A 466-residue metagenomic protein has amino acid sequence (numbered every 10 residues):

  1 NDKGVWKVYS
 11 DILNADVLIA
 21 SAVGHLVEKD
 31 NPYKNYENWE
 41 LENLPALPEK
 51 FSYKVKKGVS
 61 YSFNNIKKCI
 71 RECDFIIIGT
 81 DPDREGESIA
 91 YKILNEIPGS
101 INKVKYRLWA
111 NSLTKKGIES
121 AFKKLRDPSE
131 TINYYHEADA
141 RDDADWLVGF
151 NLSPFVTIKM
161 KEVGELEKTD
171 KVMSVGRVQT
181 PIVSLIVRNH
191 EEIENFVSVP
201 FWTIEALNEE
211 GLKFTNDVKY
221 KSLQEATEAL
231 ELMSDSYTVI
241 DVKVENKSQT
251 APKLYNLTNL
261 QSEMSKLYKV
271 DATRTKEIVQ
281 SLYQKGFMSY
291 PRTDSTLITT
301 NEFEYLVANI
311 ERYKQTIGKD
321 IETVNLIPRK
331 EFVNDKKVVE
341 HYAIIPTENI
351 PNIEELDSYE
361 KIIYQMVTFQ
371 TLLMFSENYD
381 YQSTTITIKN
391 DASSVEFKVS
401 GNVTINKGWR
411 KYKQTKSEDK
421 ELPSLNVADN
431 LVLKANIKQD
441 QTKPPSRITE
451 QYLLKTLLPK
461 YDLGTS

Functional and structural regions predicted by a protein language model:
N1, P291, N325, Y379-S383 (+1 more regions): GHKL-family ATPase ATP-binding module
N1-F150: Intrinsically disordered, low-complexity regulatory segments
I12-K56, E165, T169-Q280, Q284 (+2 more regions): Long, highly charged, low-complexity internal segments
F51, G58, N64-E72, L113-N208 (+1 more regions): C-terminal or mid-to-C-terminal helical accessory/interaction module adjacent to the motor/catalytic core
T80-P82, S262, R292: Short glycine-centered, acidic/aromatic-flanked micro-motifs in structured strand/loop junctions that mark active-site
E96-I101, R126, N151, F155 (+6 more regions): A generic secondary-structure signal for well-formed alpha-helical elements
N111-G117, K161, L257-T258, I278-M288: Short, conserved phosphate-binding/catalytic loop or strand-edge motifs used in phosphoryl-/nucleotidyl-transfer
T131, Y135-H136, D145-N151, T157 (+3 more regions): Extended, highly charged linker/hinge segments and catalytic-adjacent loops that couple domains and form adaptable
